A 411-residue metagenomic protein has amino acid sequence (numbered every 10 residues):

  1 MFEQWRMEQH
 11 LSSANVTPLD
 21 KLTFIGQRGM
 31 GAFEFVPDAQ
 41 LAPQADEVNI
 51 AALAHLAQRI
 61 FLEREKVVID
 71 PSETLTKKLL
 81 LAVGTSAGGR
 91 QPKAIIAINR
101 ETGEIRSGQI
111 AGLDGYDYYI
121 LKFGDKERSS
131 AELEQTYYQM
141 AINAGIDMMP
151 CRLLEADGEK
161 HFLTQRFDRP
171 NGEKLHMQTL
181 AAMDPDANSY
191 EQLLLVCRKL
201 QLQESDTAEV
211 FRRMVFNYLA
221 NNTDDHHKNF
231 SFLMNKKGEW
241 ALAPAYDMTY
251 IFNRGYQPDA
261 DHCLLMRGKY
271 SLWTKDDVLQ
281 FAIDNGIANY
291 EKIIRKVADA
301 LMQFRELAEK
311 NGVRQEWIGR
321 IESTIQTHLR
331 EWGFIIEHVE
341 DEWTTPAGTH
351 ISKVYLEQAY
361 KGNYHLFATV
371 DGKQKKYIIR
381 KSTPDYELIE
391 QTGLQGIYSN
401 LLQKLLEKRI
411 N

Functional and structural regions predicted by a protein language model:
M1-H227, S231-I335, N400, K404-R409: Phosphate/dinucleotide-binding and metal-coordinating scaffold of catalytic cores in nucleotide-dependent enzymes
L154-A156, L233-N235, L356-A359, R380-S382: Short beta-strand micro-motifs enriched in acidic
E159-H161, K361-H365, D385: A generic structural signal for beta-strand entry/edge sites
T164, S271, W343-T345, L366 (+1 more regions): Generic recognition of long tandem-repeat/solenoid scaffolds
I335-E337, I351, Y355-E357, R380 (+2 more regions): Extended interaction-bearing regions that mediate binding to partners or small molecules
I336-K375: Amphipathic, interaction-prone secondary-structure segments
T369-E387: A short, surface-exposed beta-strand/turn
S382-N411: Mixed-charge, Lys/Arg-enriched low-complexity segments
